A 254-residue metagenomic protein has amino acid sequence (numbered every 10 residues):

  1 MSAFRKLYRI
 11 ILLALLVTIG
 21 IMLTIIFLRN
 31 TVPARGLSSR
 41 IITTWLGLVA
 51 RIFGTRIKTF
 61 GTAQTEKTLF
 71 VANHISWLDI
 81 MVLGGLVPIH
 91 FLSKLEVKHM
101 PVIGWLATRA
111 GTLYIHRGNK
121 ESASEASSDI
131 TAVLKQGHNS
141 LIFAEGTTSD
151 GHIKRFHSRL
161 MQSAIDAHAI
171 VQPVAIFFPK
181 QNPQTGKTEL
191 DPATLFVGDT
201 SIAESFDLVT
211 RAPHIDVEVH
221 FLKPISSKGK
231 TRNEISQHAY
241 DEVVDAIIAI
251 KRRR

Functional and structural regions predicted by a protein language model:
M1-K58, W105-A110: A transmembrane-helix-recognition feature enriched in membrane-embedded lipid enzymes and envelope glyco-/phospholipid
G20, T24-N30, G36, I52 (+1 more regions): Catalytic core of membrane glycerolipid acyltransferases/transacylases, capturing the structured, soluble-facing
K67-L69, T112, G137-F143, E218: Residue-level preference for the first positions of well-ordered beta-strands
K94, I115, F143, V174-I176: Generic beta-sheet signal
I103-G104, H152-K230, E234, H238: A cross-family acyltransferase "interaction/gating" segment
L113-L134, N139: A membrane-cytosol interface segment of integral membrane proteins
I130-T131, G137-H157, M161: Soluble extracytoplasmic domains of inner/organellar membrane proteins
